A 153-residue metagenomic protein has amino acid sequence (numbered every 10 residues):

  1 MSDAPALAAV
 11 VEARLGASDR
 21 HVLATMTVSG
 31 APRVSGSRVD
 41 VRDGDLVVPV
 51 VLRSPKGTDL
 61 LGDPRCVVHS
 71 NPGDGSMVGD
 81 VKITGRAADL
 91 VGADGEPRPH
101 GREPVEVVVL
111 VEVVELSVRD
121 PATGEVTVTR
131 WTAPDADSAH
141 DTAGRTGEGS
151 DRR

Functional and structural regions predicted by a protein language model:
M1-H21: Short, basic/aromatic recognition patches
S2-A6, D74-R153: Charged, gly/pro-rich active-site loop segments
A8-V10, R33-S35, R53-P55, E96-P97: A generic local structural motif
A17-D19, G62, E112-V113: A short, compositionally biased
S18-L52, V68-S70, G79: Short beta-strand segments
R42-G44, P55-T58, T127-V128: A short local loop/turn or secondary-structure capping micro-motif enriched for an aromatic residue
P49, S54-V81, G85: Helix-adjacent hinge/juxtasegments
